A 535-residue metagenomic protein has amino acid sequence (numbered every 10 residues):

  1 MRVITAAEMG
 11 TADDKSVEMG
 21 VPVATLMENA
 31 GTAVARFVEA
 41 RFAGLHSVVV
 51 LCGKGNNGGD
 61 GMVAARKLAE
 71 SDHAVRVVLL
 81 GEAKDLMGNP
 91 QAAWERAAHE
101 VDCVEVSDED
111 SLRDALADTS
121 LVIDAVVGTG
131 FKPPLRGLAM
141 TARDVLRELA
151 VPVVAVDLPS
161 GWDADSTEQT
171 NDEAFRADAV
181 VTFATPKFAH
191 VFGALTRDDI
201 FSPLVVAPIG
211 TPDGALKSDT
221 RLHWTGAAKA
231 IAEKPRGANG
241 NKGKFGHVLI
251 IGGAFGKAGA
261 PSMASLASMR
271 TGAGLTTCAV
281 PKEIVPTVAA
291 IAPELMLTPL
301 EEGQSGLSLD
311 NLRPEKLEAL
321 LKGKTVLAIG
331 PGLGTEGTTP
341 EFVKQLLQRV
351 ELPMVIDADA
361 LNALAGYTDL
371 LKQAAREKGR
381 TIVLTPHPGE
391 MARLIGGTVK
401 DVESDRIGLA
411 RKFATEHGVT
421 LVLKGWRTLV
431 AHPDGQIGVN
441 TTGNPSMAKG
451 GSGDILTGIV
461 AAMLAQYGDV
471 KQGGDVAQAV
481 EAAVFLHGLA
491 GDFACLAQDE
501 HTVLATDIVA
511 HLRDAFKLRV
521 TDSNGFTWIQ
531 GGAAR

Functional and structural regions predicted by a protein language model:
M1-G81, M87, A179, H190-A358 (+1 more regions): Small-residue (G/A/S/T)-rich helix-start motifs and N-terminal tracts that mark the onset
V63-S120: Gly/Ser-rich phosphate-binding catalytic loop and adjacent alpha/beta segment that cradle a phosphoryl group at enzyme
E100-V101, E148-V151, I200, E416-V419: A structural motif corresponding to the C-terminal end of an alpha-helix and its immediate exit/capping segment
L112-P134, T325-G334, T415, T428: Glycine-rich phosphate-binding loop
S120-L121, V126-R221: Internal gly/pro-rich beta-alpha loop/helix module that stabilizes soluble enzyme cofactors or their anionic handles
